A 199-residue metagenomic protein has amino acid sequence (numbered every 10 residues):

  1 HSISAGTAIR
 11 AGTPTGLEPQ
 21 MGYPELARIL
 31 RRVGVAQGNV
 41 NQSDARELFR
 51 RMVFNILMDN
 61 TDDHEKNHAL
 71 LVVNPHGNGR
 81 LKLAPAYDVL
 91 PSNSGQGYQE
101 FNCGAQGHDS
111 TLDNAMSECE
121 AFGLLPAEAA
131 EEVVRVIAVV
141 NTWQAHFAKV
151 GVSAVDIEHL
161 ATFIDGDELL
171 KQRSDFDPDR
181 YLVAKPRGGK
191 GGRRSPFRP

Functional and structural regions predicted by a protein language model:
H1-E65, A69-P199: Anionic ligand-binding catalytic core segments
